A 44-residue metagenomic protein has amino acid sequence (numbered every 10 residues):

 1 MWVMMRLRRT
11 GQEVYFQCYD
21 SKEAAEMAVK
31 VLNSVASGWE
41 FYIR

Functional and structural regions predicted by a protein language model:
M1-Y15, Y42-R44: Short aromatic-glycine-(Arg/Gly/Cys) micro-motifs in beta-strand/loop hairpins
Y19-Y42: A short, charged, amphipathic alpha-helix used as a generic interaction element across diverse proteins
